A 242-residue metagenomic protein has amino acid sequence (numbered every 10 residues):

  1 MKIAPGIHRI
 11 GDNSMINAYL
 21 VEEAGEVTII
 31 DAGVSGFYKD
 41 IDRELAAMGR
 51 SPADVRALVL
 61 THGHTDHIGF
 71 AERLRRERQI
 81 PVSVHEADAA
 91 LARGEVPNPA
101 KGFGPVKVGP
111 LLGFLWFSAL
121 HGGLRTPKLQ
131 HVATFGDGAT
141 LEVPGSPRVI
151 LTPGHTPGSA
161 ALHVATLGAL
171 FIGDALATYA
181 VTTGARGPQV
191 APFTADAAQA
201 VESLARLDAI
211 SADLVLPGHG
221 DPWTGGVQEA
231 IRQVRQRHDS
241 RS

Functional and structural regions predicted by a protein language model:
M1-M48, P52, A161-A175: Conserved beta-strand hairpin/beta-sheet module of binuclear metal-dependent hydrolase folds, prominently
K2, A89-I150, A195, Q199-A212: Metallo-beta-lactamase
T28-I30, V59, V82, A169-F171 (+1 more regions): Residue-level marker for buried hydrophobic side chains located in beta-strands that build the well-ordered beta-sheet
V34-G36, L124-P127, T140-E142, S146-P153 (+1 more regions): Metallo-beta-lactamase
Y38-D88: Active-site metal-binding motif and surrounding structural segment of the metallo-beta-lactamase
E86-A100, T166-T178: Short, solvent-exposed beta-strand-terminating loops
N98-G104, Q189-V190, Q233-R235: Short, hinge-like loop/turn segments at secondary-structure boundaries
P222-S242: Binuclear metal-ion centers of metallo-dependent hydrolases, dominated by the metallo-beta-lactamase
